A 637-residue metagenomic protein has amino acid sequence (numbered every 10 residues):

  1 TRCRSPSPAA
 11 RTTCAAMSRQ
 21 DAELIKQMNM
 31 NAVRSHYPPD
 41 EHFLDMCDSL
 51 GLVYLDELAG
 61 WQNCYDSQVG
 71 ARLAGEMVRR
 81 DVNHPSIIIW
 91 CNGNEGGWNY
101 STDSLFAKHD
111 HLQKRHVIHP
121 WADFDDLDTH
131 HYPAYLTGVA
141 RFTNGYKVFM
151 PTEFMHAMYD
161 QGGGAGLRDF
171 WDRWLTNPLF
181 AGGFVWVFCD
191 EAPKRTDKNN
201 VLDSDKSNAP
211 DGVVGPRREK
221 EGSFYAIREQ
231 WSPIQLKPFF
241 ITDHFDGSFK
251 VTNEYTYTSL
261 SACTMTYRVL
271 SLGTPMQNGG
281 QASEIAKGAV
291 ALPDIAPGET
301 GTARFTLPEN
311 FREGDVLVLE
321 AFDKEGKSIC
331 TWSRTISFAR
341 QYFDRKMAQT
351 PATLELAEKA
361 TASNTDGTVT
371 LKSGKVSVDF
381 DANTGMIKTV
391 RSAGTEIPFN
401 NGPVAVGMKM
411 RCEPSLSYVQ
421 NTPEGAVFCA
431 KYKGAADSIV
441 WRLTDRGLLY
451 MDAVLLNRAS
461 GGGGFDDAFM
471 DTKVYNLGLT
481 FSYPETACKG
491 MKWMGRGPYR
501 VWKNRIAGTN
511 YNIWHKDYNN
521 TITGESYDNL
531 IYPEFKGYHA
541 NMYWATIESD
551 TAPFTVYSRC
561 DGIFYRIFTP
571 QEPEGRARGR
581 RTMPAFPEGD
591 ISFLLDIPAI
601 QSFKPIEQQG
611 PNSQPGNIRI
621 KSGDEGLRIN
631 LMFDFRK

Functional and structural regions predicted by a protein language model:
T1-T12, E23: N-terminal small/glycine-rich loop or linker at the start of catalytic domains across soluble metabolic enzymes
R2, A282-E284, G326-T335, R340 (+2 more regions): Residue-level signal for glycine
A16-I25, N31-G222, F240: Substrate-binding/catalytic cleft of secreted carbohydrate-active enzymes, primarily glycoside hydrolases
W90, A140-F305, F311, P553-V556 (+2 more regions): Substrate-binding clefts and catalytic carboxylate motifs of secreted carbohydrate-active enzymes
S248-Y255, F305, L317-A321, K375 (+1 more regions): Buried hydrophobic-core signal for structured, non-transmembrane domains
L270-M276, K324, S392-E396: Change "in extracellular beta-sheet-rich domains … of secreted and cell-surface proteins" to "in beta-sheet-rich domains
P308-A348: Terminal connector regions
N310-R312, F343-K637: Beta-strand/loop-rich accessory regions of lumenal/periplasmic or secreted enzymes, predominantly carbohydrate-active
